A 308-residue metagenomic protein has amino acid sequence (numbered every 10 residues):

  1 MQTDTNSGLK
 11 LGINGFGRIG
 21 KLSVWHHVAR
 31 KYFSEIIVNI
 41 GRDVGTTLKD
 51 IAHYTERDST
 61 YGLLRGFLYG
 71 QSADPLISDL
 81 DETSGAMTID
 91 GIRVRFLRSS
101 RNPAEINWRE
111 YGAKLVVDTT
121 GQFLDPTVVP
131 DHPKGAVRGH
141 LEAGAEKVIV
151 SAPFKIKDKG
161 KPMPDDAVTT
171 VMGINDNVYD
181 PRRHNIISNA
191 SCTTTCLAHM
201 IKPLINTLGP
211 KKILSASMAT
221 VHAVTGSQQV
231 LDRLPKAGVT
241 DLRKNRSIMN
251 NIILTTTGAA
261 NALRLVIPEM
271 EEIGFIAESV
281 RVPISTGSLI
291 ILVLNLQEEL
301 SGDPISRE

Functional and structural regions predicted by a protein language model:
Q2-V230, L234-R243: N-terminal Rossmann-like NAD(P) cofactor-binding subdomain of oxidoreductases, focused on the glycine-rich
K211-E308: C-terminal substrate-binding/catalytic lobe of Rossmann-fold NAD(P)-dependent dehydrogenases
